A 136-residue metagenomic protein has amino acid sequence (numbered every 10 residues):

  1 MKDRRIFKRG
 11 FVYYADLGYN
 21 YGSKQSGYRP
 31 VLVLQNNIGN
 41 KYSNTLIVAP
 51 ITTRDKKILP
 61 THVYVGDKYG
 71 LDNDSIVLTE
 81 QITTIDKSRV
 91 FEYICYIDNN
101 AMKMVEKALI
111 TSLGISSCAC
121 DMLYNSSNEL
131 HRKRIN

Functional and structural regions predicted by a protein language model:
G18-G22: Short, charged beta-turn/beta-strand-edge "cap" motif at the junction between a beta-strand and an adjacent loop
S26-Y28, V33-D67: Compact nucleic-acid interaction/catalytic patches
Y69-N136: C-terminal terminal-subdomain/extension
